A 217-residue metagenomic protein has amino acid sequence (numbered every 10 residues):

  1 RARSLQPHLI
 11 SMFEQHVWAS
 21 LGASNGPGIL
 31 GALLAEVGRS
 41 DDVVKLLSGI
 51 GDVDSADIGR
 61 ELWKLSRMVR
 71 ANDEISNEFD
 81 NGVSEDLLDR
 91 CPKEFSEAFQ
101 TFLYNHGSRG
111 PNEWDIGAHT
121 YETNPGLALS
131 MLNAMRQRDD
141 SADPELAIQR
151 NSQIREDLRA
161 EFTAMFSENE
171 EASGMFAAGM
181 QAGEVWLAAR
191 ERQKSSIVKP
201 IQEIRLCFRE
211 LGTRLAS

Functional and structural regions predicted by a protein language model:
R1-A216: Hydrophobic beta/alpha structural segments that scaffold and line small-molecule/cofactor pockets of phosphate-handling
